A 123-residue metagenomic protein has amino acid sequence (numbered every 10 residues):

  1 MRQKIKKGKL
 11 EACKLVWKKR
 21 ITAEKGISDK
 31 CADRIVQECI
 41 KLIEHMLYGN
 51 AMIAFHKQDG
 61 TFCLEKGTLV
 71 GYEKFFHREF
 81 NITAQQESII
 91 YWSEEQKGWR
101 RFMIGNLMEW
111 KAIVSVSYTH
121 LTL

Functional and structural regions predicted by a protein language model:
Q3-K9: Eukaryotic low-complexity, non-globular regulatory regions
C13-S28: Active-site-proximal helix-loop elements at catalytic-domain edges
E24-K41, K66-H77: Charged, amphipathic alpha-helical segments
L42-M46: An N-terminal amphipathic alpha-helical segment
L47-F55: A short, Trp-centered hydrophobic/proline-enriched beta-strand micro-motif
K57-S88, W92-E95: Short, conserved turn/kink motifs that form compact alpha/beta structural patches or helix kinks used as
K74, K97-V114: Structured surface patches comprising rigid loops and adjacent beta-strands/short helices at the edges of well-ordered
T119-L123: Conserved small/polar residues in nucleotide/adenosyl-binding loops
